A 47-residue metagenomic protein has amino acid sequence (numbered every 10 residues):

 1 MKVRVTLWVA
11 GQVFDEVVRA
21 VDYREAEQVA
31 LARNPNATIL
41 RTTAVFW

Functional and structural regions predicted by a protein language model:
M1-F14: Short aromatic-glycine-(Arg/Gly/Cys) micro-motifs in beta-strand/loop hairpins
M1-V3, A26, L40: Aromatic-enriched hydrophobic runs in primary sequence
F14, E25-E27, F46: A broad, structure-centric signal for solvent-exposed, well-ordered loop/edge residues that line or flank functional
D22-T38: A short, charged, amphipathic alpha-helix used as a generic interaction element across diverse proteins
P35-W47: Short, mixed-charge low-complexity intrinsically disordered segments
